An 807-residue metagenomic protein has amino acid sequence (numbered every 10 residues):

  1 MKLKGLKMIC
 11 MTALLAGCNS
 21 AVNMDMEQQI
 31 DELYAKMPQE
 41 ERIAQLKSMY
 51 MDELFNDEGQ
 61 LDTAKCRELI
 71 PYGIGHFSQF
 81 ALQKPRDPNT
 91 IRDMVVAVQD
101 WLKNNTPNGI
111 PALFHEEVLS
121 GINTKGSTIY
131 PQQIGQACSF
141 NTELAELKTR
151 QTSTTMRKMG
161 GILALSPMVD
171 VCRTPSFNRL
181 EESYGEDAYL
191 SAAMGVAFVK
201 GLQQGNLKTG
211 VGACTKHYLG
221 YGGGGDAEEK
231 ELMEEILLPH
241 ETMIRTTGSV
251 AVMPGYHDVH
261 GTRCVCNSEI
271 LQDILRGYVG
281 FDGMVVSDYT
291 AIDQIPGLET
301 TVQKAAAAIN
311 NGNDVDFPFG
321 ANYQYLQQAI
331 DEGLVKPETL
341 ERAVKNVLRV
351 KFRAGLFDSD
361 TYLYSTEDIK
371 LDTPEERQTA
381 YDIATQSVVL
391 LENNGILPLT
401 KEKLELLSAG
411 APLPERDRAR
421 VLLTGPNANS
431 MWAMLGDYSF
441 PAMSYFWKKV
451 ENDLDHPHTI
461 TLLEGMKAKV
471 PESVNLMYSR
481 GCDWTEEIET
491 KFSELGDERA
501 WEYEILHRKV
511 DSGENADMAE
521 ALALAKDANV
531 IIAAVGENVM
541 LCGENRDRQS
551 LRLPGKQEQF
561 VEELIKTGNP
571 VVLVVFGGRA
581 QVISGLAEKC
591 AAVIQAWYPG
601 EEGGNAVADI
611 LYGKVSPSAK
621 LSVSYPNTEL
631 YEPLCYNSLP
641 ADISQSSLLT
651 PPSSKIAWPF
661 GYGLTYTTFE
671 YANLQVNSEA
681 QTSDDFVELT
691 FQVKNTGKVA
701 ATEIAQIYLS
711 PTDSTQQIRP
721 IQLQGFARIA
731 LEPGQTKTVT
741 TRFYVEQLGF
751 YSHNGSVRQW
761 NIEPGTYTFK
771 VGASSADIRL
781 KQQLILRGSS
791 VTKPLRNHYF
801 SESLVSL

Functional and structural regions predicted by a protein language model:
M1-K2, D282: Universal eukaryotic N-terminal targeting presequences
K2-M11: Sec-dependent signal peptide recognition, specifically the positively charged N-region followed immediately by
C18-G755, Q759, E763-V771, S775 (+1 more regions): Glycoside hydrolase catalytic-domain context in secreted enzymes
D777-K793: Short beta-strand elements
